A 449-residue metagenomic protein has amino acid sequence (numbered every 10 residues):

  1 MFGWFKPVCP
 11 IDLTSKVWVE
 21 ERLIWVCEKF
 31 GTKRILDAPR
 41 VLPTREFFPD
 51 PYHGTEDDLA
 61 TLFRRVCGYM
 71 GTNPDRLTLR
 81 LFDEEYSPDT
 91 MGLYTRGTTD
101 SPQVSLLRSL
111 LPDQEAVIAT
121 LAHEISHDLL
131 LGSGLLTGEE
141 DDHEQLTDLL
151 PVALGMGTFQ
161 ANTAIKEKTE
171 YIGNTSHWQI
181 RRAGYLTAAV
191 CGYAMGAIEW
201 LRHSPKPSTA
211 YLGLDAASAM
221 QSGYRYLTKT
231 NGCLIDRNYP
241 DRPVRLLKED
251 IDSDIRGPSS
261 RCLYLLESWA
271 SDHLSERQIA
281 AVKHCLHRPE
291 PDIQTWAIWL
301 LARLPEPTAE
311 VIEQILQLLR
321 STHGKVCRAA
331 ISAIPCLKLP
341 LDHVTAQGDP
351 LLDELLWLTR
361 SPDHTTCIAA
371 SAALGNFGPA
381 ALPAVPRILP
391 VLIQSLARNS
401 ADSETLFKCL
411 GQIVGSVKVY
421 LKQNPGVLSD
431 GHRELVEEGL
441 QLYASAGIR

Functional and structural regions predicted by a protein language model:
F2-V17, E21-I24, E28, S176-S268: Pan-zinc metallopeptidase signature
K29-T99, S109-E115: Auxiliary, metal-adjacent structural segments of Zn-dependent hydrolase domains
S105-T120, D142: Short pre-active-site segment immediately N-terminal to the catalytic Zn-binding motif
I118-L135: Active-site recognition of the HExxH zinc-binding catalytic motif
E140-W178: Post-HExxH zinc-binding segment in Zn-dependent metallohydrolases
R242-D250, D272-C285, E306-L319, P340-L358 (+2 more regions): Amphipathic alpha-helical scaffolding segments comprising HEAT/armadillo-like alpha-solenoid repeats
D252-I255, P289-E290, T322-H323, P362-D363 (+2 more regions): Short inter-helical turns and helix N-cap capping residues of alpha-solenoid HEAT/ARM repeat scaffolds
S259-H273, D292-P307, K325-T345, T365-A380 (+2 more regions): Structural detector for internal amphipathic alpha-helices that build alpha-solenoid repeat scaffolds
